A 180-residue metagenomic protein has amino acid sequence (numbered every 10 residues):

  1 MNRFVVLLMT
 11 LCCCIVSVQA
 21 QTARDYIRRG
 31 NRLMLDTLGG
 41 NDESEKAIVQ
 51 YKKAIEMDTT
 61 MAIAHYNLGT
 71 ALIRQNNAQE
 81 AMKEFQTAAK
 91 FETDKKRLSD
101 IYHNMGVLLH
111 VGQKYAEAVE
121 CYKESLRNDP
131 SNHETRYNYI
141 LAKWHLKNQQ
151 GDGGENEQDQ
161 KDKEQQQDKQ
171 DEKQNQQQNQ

Functional and structural regions predicted by a protein language model:
M1-Y26: Bacterial Sec-dependent N-terminal signal peptides
R3-F4, A54-T60, K114-V119: Short, charged, low-hydrophobicity "junction" segments
Q21-K53, M57: Alpha-helical segment of the N-proximal tetratricopeptide repeat
T22-Y26, A62-I63, K96-S99, H133: Helix-start (N-cap) detector for alpha-helical repeat units in TPR-like alpha-solenoids, especially tetratricopeptide
L35-L38, T59, T93, P130: Residues in soluble alpha-helical coiled-coils and helical-bundle/repeat scaffolds
D42-Q86: N-terminal, post-signal-peptide region of Sec/Tat-exported proteins
T70-Q180: Feature detects intrinsically disordered, low-complexity acidic/polar segments
